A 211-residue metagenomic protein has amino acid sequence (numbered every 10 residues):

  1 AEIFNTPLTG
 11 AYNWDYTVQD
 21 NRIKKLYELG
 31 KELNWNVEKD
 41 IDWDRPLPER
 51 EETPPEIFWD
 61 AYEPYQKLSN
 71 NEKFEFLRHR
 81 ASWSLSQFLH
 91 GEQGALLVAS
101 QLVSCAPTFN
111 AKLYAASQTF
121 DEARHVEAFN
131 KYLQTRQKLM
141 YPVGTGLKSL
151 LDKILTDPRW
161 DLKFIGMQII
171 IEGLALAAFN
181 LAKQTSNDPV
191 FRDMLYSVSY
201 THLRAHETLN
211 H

Functional and structural regions predicted by a protein language model:
A1-S100, S104-K112, T135-P142, G146 (+2 more regions): Terminal targeting/low-complexity segments that flank the catalytic cores of oxidoreductases
S84-G91, A95, A99, D157-N187 (+1 more regions): Acidic/histidine-rich alpha-helical segments that form the ligand environment of transition-metal centers
H90-Q93, F120-E127, I170-G173, Y196 (+1 more regions): Generic structural signal for well-ordered, non-transmembrane alpha-helical segments in soluble/cytosolic regions
L102-L113, R136, F179-S197, L209: Inter-helical turn/loop segments and adjacent helix faces that build the functional surface of alpha-helical bundle
L113-K138: Carboxylate/His-rich catalytic cores and anion/metal-binding grooves
P142-T156, N180-K183: Conserved catalytic-core motifs characterized by acidic clusters
T201-H211: Conserved small/polar residues in nucleotide/adenosyl-binding loops
